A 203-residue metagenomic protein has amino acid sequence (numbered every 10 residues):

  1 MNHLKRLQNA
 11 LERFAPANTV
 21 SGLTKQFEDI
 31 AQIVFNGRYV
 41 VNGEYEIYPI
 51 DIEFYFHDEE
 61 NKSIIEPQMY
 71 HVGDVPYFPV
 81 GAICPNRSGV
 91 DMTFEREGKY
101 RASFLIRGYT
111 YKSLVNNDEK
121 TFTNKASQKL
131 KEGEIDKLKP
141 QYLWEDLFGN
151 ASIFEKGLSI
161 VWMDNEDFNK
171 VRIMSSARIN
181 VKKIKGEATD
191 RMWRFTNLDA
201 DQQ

Functional and structural regions predicted by a protein language model:
M1-Q203: A cross-family signal for N-terminal binding/gating loops and helix N-caps that shape access to the active site
